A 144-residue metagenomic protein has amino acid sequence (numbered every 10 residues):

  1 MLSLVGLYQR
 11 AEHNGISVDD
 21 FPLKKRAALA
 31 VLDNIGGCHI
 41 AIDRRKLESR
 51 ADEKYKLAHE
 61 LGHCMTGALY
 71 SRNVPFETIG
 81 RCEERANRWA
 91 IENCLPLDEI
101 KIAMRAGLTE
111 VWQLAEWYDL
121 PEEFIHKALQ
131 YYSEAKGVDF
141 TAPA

Functional and structural regions predicted by a protein language model:
M1-A144: Active-site hotspot residues in diverse enzymes, especially metal/ion-binding acidic/histidine motifs
